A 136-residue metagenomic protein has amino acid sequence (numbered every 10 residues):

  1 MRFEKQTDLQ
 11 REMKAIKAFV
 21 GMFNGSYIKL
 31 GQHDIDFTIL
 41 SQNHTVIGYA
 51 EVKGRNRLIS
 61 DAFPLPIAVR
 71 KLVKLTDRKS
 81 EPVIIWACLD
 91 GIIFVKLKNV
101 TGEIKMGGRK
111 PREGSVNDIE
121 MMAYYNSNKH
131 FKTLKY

Functional and structural regions predicted by a protein language model:
M1-G31: Acidic-basic catalytic patches of nuclease active cores, encompassing PD-(D/E)XK and other metal-cofactor nuclease
Q6, E81-L89, R109-I119: N-terminal targeting/trafficking signals and adjacent low-complexity tails
K29, Y49-E51, V83-A87: A structural signal for short, well-ordered beta-strand segments and their strand-loop junctions that often border
G31-I35, G91-I92: Short acidic/glycine-enriched loop/turn segments that link adjacent beta-strands
F37-L58: Conserved catalytic cores of phosphodiester-cleaving nucleases, focusing on short active-site segments
R55-D77: Mg2+/Mn2+-dependent nuclease catalytic core
T76-T101: Nucleic-acid nuclease catalytic cores
I93-Y136: Intrinsically disordered, low-complexity terminal regions enriched in charged/polar residues
